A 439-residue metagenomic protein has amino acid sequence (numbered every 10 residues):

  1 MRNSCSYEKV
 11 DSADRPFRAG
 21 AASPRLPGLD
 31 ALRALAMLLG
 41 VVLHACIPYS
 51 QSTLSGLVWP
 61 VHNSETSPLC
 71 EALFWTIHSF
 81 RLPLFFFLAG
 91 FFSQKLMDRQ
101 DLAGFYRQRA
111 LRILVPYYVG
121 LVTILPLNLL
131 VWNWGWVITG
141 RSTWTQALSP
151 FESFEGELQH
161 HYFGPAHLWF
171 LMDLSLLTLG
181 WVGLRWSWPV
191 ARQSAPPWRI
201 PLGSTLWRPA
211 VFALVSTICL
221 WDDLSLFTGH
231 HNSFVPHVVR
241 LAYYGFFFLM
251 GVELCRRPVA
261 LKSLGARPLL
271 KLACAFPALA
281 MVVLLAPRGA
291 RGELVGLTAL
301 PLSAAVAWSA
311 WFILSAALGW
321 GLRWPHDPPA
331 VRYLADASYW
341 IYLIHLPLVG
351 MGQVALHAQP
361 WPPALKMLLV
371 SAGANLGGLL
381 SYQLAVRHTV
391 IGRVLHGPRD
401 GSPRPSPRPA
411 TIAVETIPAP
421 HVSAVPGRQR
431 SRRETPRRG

Functional and structural regions predicted by a protein language model:
R2-R432, R438-G439: Alpha-helical transmembrane segments and their immediate juxtamembrane cytosolic regions
